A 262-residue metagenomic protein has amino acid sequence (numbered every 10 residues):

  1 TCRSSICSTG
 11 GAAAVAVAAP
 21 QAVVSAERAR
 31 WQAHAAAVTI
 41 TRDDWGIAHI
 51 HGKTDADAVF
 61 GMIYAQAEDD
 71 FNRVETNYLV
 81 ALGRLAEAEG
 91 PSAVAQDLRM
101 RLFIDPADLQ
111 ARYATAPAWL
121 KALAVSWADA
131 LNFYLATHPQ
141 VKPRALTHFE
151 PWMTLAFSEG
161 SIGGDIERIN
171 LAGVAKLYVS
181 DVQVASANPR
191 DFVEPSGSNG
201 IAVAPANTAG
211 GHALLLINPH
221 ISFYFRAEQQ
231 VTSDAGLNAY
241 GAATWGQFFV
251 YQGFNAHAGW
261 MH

Functional and structural regions predicted by a protein language model:
T1-G11: N-terminal low-complexity segments that are often proline-rich with Ser/Thr-Pro
I6, V15-V17, V23: Short hydrophobic transmembrane-like helices used for membrane targeting/insertion
P20-R226, D234-G236, G241, G246-F249: Substrate-recognition/specificity elements adjacent to catalytic centers across diverse enzyme folds
A243, Q247-H262: Conserved catalytic alpha/beta cores of large enzymes that bind or transform nucleotide phosphates and polynucleotides
